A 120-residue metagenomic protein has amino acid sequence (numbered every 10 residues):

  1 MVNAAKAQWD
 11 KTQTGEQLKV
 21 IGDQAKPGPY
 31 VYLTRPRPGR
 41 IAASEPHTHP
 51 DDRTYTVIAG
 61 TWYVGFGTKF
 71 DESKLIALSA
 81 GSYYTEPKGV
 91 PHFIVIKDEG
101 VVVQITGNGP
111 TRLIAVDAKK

Functional and structural regions predicted by a protein language model:
M1-Y30, A118-K120: A short, N-terminal "cap"/entry segment at the start of jelly-roll beta-barrel domains of the cupin/DSBH fold
Q17-V20, V31-P46: N-terminal post-signal-peptidase region of extra-cytosolic proteins
V20, G81, V103: Divalent metal-coordination and catalytic microenvironments
D23-A25, T68-G89: Short acidic-glycine-tyrosine-enriched beta hairpin
R37-G39, G60-W62, G89, E99 (+1 more regions): Solvent-exposed coil/turn segments that connect beta secondary-structure elements in extracytoplasmic/periplasmic
R37-R40, T48-K69: Glycine- and acidic-residue-biased ligand/ion/polar-headgroup-sensing regions
S44, V64-G65, E86, P91-K97: Short beta-strand His + acidic residue motifs that chelate non-heme Fe in jelly-roll/DSBH and cupin folds
S73, F93-K120: Double-stranded beta-helix
